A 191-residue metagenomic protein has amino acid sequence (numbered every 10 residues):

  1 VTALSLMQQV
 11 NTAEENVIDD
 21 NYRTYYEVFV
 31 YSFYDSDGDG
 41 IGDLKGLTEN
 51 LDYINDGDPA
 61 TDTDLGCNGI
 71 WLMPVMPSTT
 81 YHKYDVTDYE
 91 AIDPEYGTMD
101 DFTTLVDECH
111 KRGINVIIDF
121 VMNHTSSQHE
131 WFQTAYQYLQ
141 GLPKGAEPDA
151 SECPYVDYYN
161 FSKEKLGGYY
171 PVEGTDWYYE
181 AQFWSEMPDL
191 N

Functional and structural regions predicted by a protein language model:
V1-Q9: Alpha-helical transmembrane segments in eukaryotic/viral proteins
A3-L4, E15-N191: Acidic/aromatic-lined carbohydrate-recognition and catalytic surfaces of CAZymes acting on diverse glycans
Q9-E15: Non-catalytic accessory regions flanking glycosidase/transglycosidase catalytic cores in CAZymes
